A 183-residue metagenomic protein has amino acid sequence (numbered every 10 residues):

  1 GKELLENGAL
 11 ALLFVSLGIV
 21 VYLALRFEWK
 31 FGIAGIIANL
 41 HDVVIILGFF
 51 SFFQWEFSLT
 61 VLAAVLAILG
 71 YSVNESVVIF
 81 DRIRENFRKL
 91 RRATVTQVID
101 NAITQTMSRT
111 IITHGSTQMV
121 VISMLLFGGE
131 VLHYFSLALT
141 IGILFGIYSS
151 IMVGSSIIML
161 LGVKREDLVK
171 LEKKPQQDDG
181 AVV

Functional and structural regions predicted by a protein language model:
E3-L4, G8-L10, G35, R92-F127 (+4 more regions): Pore- and gate-forming transmembrane helices of large, multi-pass membrane proteins
L5-I45, F49, L66, G115-M124: Internal alpha-helical transmembrane segments of multipass membrane proteins, especially hydrophobic lipid-embedded
V21-L25, H41, Y71-E75, S123-F127 (+2 more regions): Hydrophobic alpha-helical membrane-associated segments
A24-R26, G48-F53, L126-F127, M152 (+1 more regions): Helix-loop junctions at the membrane-solvent interface of multi-pass transporters, primarily the C-terminal
F31-R84, I141, F145: Hydrophobic transmembrane alpha-helices and their membrane-interface caps in long multi-pass transport proteins
L62-R82, T104, S108, I112-M119 (+1 more regions): Transmembrane alpha-helix detector for multi-pass membrane proteins
F127-V183: Hydrophobic alpha-helical transmembrane segments of membrane transport and translocation systems, primarily multi-pass
